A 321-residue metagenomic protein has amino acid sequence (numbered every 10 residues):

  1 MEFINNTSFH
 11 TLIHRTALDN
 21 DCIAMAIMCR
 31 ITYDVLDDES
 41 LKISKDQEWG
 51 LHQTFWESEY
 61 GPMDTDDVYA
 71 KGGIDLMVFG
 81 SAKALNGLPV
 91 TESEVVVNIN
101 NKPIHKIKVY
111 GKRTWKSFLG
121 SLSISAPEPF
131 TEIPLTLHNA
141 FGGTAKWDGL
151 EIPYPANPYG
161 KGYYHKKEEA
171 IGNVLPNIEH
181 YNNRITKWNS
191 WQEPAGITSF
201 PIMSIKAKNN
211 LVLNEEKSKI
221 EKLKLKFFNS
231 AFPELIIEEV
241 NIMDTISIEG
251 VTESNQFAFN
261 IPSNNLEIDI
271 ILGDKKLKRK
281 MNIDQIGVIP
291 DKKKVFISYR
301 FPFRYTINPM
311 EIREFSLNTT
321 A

Functional and structural regions predicted by a protein language model:
E2-A321: Extended intrinsically disordered or low-complexity segments
